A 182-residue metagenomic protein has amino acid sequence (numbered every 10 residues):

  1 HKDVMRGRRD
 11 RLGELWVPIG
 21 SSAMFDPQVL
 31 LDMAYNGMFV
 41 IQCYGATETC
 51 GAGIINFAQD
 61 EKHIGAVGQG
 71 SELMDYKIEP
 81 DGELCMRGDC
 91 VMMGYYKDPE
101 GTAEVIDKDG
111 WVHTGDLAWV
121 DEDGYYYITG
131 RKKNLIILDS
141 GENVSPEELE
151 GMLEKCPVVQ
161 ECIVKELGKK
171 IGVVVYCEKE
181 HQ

Functional and structural regions predicted by a protein language model:
H1-K62, Q160: Gly/Ser/Thr-rich phosphate-binding loop
G20, M86, H113-T114, I128: A structural signal for the hydrophobic beta-strands that form the central parallel beta-sheet of Rossmann-like
S22, G45, G68, D116 (+1 more regions): Active-site glycine-centered loops adjacent to acidic/histidine catalytic or metal-binding residues that shape
D32, N36-F39, D98, V105 (+3 more regions): Generic, well-ordered alpha-helical scaffold segments in large soluble proteins
F39, Q69-E72, E79-V105, Y125 (+1 more regions): Conserved ATP/PPi-binding loop(s) of AMP-dependent carboxylate-activating enzymes
I55-Q59, G101, C177: Short low-complexity, flexible loop/linker segments enriched in glycine and/or proline with clustered acidic
E61-I64, V91-G115, E147-G151: Conserved ANL (AMP-binding/adenylate-forming) active-site segment centered on the GW(Y/F)…HTG consensus within
I78, G88, M93-G94, L117-Q182: AMP-binding/adenylate-forming catalytic core of the ANL superfamily
